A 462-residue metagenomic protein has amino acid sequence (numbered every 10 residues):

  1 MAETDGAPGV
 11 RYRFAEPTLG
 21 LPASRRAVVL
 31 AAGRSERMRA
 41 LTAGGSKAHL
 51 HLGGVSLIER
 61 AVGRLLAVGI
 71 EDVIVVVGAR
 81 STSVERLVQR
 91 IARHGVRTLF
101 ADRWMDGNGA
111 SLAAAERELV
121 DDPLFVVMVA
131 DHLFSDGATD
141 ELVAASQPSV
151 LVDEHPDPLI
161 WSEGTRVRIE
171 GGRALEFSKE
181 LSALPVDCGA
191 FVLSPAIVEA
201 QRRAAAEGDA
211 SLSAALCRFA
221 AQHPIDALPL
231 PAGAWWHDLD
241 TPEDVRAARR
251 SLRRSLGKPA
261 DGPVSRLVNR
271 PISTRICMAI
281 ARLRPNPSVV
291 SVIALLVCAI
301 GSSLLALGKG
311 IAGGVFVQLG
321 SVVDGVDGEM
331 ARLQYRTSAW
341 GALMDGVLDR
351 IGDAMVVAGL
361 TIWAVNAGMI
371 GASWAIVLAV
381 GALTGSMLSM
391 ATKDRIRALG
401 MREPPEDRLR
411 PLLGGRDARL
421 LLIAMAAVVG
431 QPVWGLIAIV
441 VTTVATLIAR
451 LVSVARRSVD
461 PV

Functional and structural regions predicted by a protein language model:
A2-A43, P224: N-terminal nucleotide-binding beta1-loop-alpha1 segment
V55-E71: A short, N-terminal amphipathic alpha-helix
V84-E85, R90-E170: Conserved beta-loop-beta/alpha segment of the NTase-like Rossmann-fold superfamily that binds/positions NTPs
F134-H223, V377-G381: Conserved core of the sugar-phosphate nucleotidyltransferase
R166-G172, E176, P242, L252-I276 (+1 more regions): A feature for the membrane-embedded catalytic helix bundles of lipid/isoprenoid biosynthetic enzymes
S182-P185, D226-A234: Catalytic beta-strand/loop signature of glycosyltransferases that borders the donor
C217-P231, R250-S255: Catalytic donor-sugar/metal-binding loop of nucleotide-sugar-dependent glycosyltransferases
V289-W340: Membrane-embedded alpha-helical segments that form the functional core of polytopic membrane enzymes, especially those
